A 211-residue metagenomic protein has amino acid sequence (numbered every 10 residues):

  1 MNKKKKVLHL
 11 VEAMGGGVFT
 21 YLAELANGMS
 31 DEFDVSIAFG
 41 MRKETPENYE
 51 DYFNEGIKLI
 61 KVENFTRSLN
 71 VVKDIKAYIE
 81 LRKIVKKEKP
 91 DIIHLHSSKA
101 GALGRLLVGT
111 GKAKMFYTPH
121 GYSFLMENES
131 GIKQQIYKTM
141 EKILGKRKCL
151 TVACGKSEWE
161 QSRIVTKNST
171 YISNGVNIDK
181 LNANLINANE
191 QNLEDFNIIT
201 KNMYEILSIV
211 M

Functional and structural regions predicted by a protein language model:
V7-L8, V108-F124, E141, V152 (+1 more regions): Active-site proximal beta-strand in glycosyltransferases
L8-L10, E194-M211: Conserved donor-binding/catalytic core segment of Leloir-type glycosyltransferases
H9-K73, S157-R163, Y171: N-terminal strand-loop element at the rim of the active site of nucleotide-sugar-dependent glycosyltransferases
Y49-D51, E80, N182-T200: A short helix/loop element that forms part of the nucleotide-sugar donor recognition site in Leloir-type
K58-I60, T139-N192: Donor nucleotide-sugar binding/catalytic pocket of nucleotide-sugar-dependent glycosyltransferases
V72-I79, K114, F124-R147, A188: Nucleotide-sugar donor phosphate/pyrophosphate-binding loop at the beta->alpha transition of glycosyltransferases
V85, K89-P90: Proline-aspartate-enriched helix->loop->beta-strand connector
L95-G101, P119: Short His-centered aromatic/hydrophobic patch
